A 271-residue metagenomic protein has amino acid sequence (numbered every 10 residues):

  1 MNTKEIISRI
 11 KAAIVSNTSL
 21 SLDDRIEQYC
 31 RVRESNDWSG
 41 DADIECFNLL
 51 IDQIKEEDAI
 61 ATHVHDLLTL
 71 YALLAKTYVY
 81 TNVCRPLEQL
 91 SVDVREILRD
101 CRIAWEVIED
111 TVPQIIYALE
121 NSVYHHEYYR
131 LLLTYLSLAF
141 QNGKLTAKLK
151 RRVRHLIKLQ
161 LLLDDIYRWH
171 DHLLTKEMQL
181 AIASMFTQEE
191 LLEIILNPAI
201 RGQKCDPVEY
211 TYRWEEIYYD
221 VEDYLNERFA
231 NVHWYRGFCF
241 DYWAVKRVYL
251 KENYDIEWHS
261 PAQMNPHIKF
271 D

Functional and structural regions predicted by a protein language model:
N2-S19: Intrinsically disordered, low-structural-confidence terminal and linker regions
S8, S19-E34, D41-K55, T62-E96 (+2 more regions): Amphipathic alpha-helical repeat scaffolds of TPR domains
I14-N17, R33-N36, I54, D58 (+12 more regions): Short, flexible helical or helix-coil boundary motifs
D110-E189: Extended alpha-helical scaffolding segments
E189-D223: Basic, amphipathic alpha-helix used for nucleic-acid engagement in HTH/winged-helix/SANT-Myb modules and analogous
D223-E252, E257: Acidic, low-complexity, intrinsically disordered interaction modules
M264, I268-D271: Eukaryote-specific long, low-complexity intrinsically disordered regions
